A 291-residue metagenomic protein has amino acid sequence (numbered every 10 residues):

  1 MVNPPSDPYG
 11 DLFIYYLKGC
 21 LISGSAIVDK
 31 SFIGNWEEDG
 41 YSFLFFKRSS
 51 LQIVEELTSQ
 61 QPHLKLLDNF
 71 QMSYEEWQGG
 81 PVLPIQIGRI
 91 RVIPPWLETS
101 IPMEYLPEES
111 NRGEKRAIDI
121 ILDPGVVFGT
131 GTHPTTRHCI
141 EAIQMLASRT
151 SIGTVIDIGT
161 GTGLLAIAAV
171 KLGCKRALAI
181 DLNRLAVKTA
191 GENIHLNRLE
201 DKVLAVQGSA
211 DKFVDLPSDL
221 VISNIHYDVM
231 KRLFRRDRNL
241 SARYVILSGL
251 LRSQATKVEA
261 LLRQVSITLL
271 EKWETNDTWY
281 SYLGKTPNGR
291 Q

Functional and structural regions predicted by a protein language model:
V2-P107: N-terminal auxiliary segments of SAM/dcSAM-dependent transferases
S42, Q60, A168, L172 (+1 more regions): Alpha-helical structural signal in soluble globular domains
L64-L66, V92, I120, V203-A205 (+1 more regions): Generic structural signal for residues in well-ordered beta-strands
Q78-T150: SAM-dependent Rossmann-like transferase core, predominantly class I methyltransferases with a strong bias toward
L106, L182-Q291: S-adenosylmethionine
T130-A210: Conserved SAM/SAH cofactor-binding pocket of Class I
